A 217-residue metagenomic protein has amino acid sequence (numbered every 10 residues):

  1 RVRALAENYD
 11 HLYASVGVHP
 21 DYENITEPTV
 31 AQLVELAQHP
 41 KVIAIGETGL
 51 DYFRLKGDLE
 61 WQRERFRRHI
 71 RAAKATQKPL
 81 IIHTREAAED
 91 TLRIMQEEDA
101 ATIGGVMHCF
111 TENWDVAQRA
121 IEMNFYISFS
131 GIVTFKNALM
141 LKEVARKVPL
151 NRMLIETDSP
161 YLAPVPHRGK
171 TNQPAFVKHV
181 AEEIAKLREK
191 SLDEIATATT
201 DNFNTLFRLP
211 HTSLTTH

Functional and structural regions predicted by a protein language model:
R1-H217: Mid-domain alpha/beta scaffold segments of enzyme catalytic cores
